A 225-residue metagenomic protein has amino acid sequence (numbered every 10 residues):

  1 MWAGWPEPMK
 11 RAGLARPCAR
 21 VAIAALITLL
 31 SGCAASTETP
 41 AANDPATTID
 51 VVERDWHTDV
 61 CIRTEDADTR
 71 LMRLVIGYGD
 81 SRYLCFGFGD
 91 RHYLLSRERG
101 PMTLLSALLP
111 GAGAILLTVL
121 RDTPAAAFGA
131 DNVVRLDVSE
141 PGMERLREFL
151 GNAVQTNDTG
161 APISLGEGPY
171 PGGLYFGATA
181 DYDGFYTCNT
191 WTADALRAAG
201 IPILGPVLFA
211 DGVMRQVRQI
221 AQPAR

Functional and structural regions predicted by a protein language model:
W5-A22: Bacterial N-terminal signal peptides that target proteins for export
A19, A125-A130, A224-R225: Repeat-unit-sized solenoid/scaffold elements
I23-I27: Hydrophobic helical h-region of N-terminal Sec-dependent signal peptides in bacterial secretory/periplasmic proteins
L29-G32: C-terminal motif of bacterial Sec signal peptides marking the signal peptidase cleavage site
A35, P40, N152-R225: Activation targets extended, charge/polar-rich intrinsically disordered C-terminal tails
E38-T48, V52-D55, T64-G177: Non-catalytic ligand/cofactor/substrate-binding and regulatory segments of enzyme domains
D59-V60: Short beta-strand scaffold segments in enzyme catalytic cores
